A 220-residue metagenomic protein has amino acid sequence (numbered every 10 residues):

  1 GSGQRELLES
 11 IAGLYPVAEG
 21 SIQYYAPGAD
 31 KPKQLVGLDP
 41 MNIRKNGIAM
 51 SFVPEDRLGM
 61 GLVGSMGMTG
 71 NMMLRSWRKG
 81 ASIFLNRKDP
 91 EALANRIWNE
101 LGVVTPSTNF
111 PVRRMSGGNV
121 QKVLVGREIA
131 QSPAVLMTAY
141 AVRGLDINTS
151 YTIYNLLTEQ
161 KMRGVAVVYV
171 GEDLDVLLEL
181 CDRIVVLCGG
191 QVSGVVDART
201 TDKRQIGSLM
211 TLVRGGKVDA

Functional and structural regions predicted by a protein language model:
G1-A220: Glycine-rich phosphate-binding loops of nucleotide-dependent enzymes
